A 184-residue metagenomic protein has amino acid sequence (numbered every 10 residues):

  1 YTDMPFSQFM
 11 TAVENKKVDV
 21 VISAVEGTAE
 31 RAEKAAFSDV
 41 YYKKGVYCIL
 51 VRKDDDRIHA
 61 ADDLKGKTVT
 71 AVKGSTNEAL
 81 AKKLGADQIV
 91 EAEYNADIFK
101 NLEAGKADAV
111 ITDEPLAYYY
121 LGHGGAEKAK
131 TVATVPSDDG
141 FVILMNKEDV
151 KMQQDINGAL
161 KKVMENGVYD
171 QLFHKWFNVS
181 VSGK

Functional and structural regions predicted by a protein language model:
Y1-P5, A71, D87-N95, N101: Short beta-strand-to-loop elements that line the ligand-binding cleft of bilobed periplasmic-binding protein-like
Y1-V25: Extracytoplasmic small-molecule ligand-binding "clamshell" domains of the periplasmic binding protein/Venus flytrap
S7-Q8, E26-E30, D54-R57, S75-A79 (+5 more regions): Solvent-exposed loop/turn segments at secondary-structure junctions within structured extracellular/periplasmic domains
V13-E14, L64, L102-E103, I143 (+1 more regions): Hydrophobic residues within well-ordered alpha-helices
E14-S23, K67-T68, E103-L116, E127: Alpha-to-beta junction loops
K43-V51, E114, Y118-K161, V179-K184: Periplasmic-binding protein-like
V51-V69: Flexible hinge/capping segments at coil-to-helix
T76-I89, K128-A133, G158-K184: Ligand-binding clefts/hinges and TM-proximal coupling segments of bilobed small-molecule sensing domains
